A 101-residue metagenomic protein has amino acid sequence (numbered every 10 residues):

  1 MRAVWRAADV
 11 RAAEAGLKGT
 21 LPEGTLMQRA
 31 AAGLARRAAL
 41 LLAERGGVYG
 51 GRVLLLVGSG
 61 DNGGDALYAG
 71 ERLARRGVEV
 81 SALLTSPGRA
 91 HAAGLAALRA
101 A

Functional and structural regions predicted by a protein language model:
M1-G51: Positively charged, low-complexity intrinsically disordered leader regions
R36-A101: Nucleotide and nucleotide-moiety/phosphate-recognizing core
